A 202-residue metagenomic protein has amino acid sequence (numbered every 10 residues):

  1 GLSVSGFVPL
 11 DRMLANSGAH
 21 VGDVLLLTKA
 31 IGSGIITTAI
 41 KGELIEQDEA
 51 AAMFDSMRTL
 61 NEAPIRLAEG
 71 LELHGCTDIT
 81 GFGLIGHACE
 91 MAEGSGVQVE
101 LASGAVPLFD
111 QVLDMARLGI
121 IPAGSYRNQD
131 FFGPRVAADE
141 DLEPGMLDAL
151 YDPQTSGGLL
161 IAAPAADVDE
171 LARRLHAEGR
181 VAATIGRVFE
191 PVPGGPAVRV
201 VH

Functional and structural regions predicted by a protein language model:
G1-H202: Helix-biased detector of long, well-ordered alpha-helical tracts
